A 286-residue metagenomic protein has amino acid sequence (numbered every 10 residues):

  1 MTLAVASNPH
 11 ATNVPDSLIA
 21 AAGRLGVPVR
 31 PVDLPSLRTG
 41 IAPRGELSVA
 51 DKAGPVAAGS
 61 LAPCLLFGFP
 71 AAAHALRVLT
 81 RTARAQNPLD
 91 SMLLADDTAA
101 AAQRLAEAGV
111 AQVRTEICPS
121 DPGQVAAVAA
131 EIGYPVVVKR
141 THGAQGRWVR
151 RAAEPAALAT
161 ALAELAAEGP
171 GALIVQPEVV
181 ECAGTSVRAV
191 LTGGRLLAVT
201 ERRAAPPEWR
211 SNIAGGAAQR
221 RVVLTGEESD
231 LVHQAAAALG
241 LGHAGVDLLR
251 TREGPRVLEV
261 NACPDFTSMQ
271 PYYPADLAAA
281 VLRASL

Functional and structural regions predicted by a protein language model:
M1-N8, P55, L79-Q86, D90-G184 (+1 more regions): Active-site nucleotide/adenylate-binding loops and adjacent lid/helix of ATP-dependent enzymes
P9-T115: Conserved N-proximal alpha/beta basic substrate-recognition cap immediately N-terminal to, or forming the N-lobe
N87, L191-T192, R250: Generic beta-strand structural signal
V136, L197-A198, A244, R256-L258: Protein kinase-like catalytic core scaffold
G143, G194, T251-G254: Short strand-connecting beta-turns/loops that link adjacent beta-strands
R150-A235, L239: Phosphate-binding site of ATP-dependent enzymes
A237, L241, R250-L286: C-terminal active-site "lid" helix and adjoining low-complexity regulatory extension at the edge of ATP-using catalytic
V246-L248: Hydrophobic residue at the +6 position relative to the catalytic HRD Asp in the kinase catalytic loop
